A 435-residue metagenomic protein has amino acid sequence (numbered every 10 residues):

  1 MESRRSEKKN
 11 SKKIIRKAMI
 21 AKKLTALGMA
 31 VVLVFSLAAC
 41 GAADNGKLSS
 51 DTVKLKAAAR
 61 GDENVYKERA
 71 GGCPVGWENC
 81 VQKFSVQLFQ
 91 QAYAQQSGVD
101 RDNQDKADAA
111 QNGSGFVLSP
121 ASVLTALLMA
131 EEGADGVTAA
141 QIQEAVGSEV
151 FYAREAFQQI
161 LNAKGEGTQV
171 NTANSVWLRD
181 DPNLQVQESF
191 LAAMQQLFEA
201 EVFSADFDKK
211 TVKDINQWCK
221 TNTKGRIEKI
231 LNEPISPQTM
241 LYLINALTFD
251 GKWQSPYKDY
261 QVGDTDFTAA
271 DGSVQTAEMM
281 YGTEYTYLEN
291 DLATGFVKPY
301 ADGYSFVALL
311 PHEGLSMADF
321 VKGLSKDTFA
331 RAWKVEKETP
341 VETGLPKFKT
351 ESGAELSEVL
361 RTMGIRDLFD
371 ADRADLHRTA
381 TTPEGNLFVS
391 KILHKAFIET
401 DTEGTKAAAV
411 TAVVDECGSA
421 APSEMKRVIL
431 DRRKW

Functional and structural regions predicted by a protein language model:
M1-I20: N-terminal secretory signal peptides that target proteins for export/translocation
K8, D100-N103, I429: Intrinsically disordered, low-complexity peptide-like regions
I15-R16, A26, A269, F329: N-terminal compositionally biased, intrinsically disordered segments and leader/signal-like regions
I20-L33, L37-F207: Detector for small/aliphatic-rich hydrophobic stretches
A107, G113-S114, R154-E313, K334-S423 (+1 more regions): Non-catalytic, conformational "gating/processing" segments within enzyme and secreted inhibitor domains
A140-V146, Y257-D264, A318-D327: Short Gly/aromatic-enriched secondary-structure transition segments
P311-K337: Internal alpha/beta scaffold segment
M425-W435: C-terminal structured interaction module
